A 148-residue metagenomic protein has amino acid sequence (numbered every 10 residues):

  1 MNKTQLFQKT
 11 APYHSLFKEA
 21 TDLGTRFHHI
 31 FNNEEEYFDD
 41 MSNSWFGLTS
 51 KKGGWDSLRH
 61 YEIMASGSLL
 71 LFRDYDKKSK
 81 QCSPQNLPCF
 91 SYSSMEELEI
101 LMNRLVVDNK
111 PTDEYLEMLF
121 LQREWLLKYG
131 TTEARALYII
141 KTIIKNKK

Functional and structural regions predicted by a protein language model:
M1-A65, L69-P88, Y129-L137, K141-T142: Nucleotide-sugar donor-binding catalytic core of glycosyltransferases
F31, M95-E96, L116-E117: Amphipathic alpha-helical repeat elements characteristic of tetratricopeptide repeat
E35, M95-I100: A short acidic, often aromatic-flanked loop/helix-cap motif at beta-alpha or helix-coil junctions that lines enzyme
D40, L101-L105: CheY-like receiver
L69-F72, S93-S94, T112-Y115: Short, surface-exposed linear patches
D74-D76, R104-D108: Short regulatory "switch" loops immediately downstream of catalytic or recognition motifs within protein catalytic
P88-E96, V106-N109: Conserved acidic donor-binding segment of nucleotide-sugar-dependent glycosyltransferases
V107-K147: A charged, aromatic-enriched C-terminal amphipathic alpha-helix characteristic of glycosyltransferases across folds
